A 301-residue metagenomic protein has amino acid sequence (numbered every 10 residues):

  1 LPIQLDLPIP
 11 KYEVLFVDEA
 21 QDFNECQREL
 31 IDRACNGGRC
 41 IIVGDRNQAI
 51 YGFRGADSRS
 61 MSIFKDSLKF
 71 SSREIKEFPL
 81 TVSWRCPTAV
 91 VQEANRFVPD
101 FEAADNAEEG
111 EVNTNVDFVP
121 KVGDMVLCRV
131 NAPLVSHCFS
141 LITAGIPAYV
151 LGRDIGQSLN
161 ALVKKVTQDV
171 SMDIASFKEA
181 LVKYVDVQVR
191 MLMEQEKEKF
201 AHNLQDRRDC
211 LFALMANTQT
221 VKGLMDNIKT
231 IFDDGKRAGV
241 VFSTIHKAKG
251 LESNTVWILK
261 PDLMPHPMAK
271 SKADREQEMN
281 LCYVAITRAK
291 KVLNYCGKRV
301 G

Functional and structural regions predicted by a protein language model:
P2-I9: Conserved helix/coil segment N-terminal to the catalytic DExD/H
P8, N36-R39, K291: Amphipathic alpha-helical protein-protein interaction surfaces
P10, Y149, L293-N294: A local structural micro-motif
V14, Q21-N115, K121, M125-A144 (+7 more regions): Conserved helicase motor core of SF1/SF2 NTP-dependent helicases
K164-C296, V300: Conserved helicase C-terminal RecA-like lobe
